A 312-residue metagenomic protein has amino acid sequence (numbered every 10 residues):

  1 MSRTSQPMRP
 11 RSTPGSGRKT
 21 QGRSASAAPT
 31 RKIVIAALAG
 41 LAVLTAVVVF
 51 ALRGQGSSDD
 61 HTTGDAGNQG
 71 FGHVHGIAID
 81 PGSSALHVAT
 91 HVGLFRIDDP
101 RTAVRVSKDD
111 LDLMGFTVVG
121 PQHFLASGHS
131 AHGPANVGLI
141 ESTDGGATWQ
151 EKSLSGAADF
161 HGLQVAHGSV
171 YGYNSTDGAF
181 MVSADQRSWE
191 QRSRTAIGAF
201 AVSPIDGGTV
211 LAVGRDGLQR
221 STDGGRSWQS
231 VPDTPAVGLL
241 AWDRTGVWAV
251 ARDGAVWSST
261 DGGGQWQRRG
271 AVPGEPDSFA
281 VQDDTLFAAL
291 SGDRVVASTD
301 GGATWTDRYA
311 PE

Functional and structural regions predicted by a protein language model:
M1-T30: Terminal targeting segments of Actinobacterial cell-envelope proteins
A46-N68: C-terminal region of N-terminal signal peptides and the immediate post-cleavage residues of exported proteins
A66-F95, L111-F116: Beta-strand-rich domains and repeat architectures in extracellular enzymes and scaffolds, especially beta-propellers
I79-S83, V118-P121, V165-G168, P204-G207 (+2 more regions): Residue-level detector of Asp-centered blade-edge/turn motifs that repeat once per structural unit in beta-propeller
V92-V106, G138-S153, M181-R192, Q219-S230 (+2 more regions): Asp-box/BNR beta-propeller loop motif
D109-M114, S155-F160, R194-F200, D233-G238 (+2 more regions): Short coil/turn segments at the loop-to-beta-strand junctions that recur within blades of beta-propeller repeat folds
A131-N136, Y173-T176, A212-V213, A251-R252: Short, solvent-exposed loop/turn segments at conserved positions within beta-propeller repeat blades
